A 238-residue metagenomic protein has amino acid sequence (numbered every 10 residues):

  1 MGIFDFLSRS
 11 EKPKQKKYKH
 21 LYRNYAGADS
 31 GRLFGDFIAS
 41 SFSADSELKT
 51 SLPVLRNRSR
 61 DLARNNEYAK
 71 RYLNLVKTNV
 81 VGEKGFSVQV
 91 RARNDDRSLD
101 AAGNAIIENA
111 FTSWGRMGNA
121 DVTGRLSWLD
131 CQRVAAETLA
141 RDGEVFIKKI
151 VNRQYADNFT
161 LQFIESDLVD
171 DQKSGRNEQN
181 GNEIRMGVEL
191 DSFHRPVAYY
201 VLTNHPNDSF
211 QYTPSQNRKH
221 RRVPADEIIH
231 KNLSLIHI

Functional and structural regions predicted by a protein language model:
M1-N94: N-terminal-proximal low-complexity accessory segments that begin disordered and transition into the first
R71-N232: Structured, mid-chain assembly/scaffold modules that mediate subunit interfaces within large macromolecular complexes
I236-I238: Conserved small/polar residues in nucleotide/adenosyl-binding loops
